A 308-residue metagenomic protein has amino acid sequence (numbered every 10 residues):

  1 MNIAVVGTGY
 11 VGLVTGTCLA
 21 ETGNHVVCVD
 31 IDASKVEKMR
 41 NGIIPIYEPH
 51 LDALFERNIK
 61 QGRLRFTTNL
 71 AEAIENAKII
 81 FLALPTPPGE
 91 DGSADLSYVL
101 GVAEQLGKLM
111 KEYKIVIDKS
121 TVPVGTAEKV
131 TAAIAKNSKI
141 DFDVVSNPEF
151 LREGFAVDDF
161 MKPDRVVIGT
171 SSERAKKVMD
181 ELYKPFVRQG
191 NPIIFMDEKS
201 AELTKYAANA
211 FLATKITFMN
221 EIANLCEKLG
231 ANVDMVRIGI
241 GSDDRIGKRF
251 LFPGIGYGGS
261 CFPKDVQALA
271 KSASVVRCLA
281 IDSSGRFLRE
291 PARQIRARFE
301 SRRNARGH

Functional and structural regions predicted by a protein language model:
M1-H308: Structural/interface elements that position substrates and couple domains in central-metabolism enzymes
